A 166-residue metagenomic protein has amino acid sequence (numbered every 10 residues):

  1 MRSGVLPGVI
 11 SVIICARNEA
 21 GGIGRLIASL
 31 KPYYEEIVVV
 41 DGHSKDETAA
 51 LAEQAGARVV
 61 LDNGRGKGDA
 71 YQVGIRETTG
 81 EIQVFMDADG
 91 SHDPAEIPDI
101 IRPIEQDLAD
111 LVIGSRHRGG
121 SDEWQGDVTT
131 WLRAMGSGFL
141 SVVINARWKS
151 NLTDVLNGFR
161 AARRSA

Functional and structural regions predicted by a protein language model:
M1-S29: N-proximal low-complexity "stem/linker" segments adjacent to membrane-targeting elements
E19-G22, S44, K67, D93: Donor nucleotide-sugar binding loop of glycosyltransferases
D41-A49: A conserved acidic beta->alpha catalytic loop
G42, M86-A88, I113: Active-site acidic Asp-centered loop
H43, S91, H117: A short, conserved beta-strand element in the Rossmann-like catalytic core that flanks the donor/metal-binding loop
E47, M86-P103: Acidic donor-binding/catalytic loop of UDP-sugar-dependent glycosyltransferases, especially processive GT2
N63-R65, D69-E77, A95-A166: Acceptor/aglycone-binding surface of glycosyltransferases and processive sugar-polymer synthases
Q83: Short aromatic/hydrophobic "clamp" motif used to bind/position activated sugar donors
